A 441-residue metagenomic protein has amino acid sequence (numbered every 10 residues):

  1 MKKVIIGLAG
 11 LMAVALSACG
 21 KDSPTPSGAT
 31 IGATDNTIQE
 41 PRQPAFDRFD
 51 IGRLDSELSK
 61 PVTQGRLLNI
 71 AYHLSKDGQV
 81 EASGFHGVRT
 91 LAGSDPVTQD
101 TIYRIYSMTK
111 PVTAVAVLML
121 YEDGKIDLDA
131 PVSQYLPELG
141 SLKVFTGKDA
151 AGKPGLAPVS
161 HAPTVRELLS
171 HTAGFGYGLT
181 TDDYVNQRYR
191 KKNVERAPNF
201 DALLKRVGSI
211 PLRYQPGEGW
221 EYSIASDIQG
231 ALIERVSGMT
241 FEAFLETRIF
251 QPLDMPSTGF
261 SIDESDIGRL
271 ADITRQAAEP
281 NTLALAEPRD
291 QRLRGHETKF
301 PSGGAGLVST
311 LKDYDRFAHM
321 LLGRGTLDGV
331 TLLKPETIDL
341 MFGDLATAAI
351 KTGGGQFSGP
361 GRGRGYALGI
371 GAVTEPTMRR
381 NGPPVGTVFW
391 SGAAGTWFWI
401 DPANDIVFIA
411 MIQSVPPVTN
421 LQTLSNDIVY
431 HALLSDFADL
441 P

Functional and structural regions predicted by a protein language model:
M1-L8: Bacterial N-terminal signal peptides that target proteins for export
L16-A18: C-terminal motif of bacterial Sec signal peptides marking the signal peptidase cleavage site
G20-S27: Bacterial lipoprotein signal-peptidase II cleavage site
S27-R53: Post-signal peptide N-terminal segment of mature Sec-exported envelope proteins
A45-I105, K125-D127, V144-K148, R292 (+2 more regions): Short, conserved catalytic-motif segment at the N-terminal edge
G52-S59, G78, R104-Y135, S226-E234 (+2 more regions): Active-site SXXK
L142-P383: Short, surface-exposed loop or secondary-structure junction motifs that flank catalytic or metal-binding residues
F398-W399, D405-S414: Short, well-ordered beta-strand elements
